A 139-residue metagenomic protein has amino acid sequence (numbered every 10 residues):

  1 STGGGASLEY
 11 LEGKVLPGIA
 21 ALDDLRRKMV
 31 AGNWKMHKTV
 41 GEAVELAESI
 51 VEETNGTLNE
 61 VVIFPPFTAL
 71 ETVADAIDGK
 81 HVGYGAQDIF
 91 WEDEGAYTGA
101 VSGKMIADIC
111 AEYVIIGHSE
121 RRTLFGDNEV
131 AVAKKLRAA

Functional and structural regions predicted by a protein language model:
S1-A139: Active-site loop-to-helix "anion-binding N-cap" substructures in soluble metabolic enzymes
